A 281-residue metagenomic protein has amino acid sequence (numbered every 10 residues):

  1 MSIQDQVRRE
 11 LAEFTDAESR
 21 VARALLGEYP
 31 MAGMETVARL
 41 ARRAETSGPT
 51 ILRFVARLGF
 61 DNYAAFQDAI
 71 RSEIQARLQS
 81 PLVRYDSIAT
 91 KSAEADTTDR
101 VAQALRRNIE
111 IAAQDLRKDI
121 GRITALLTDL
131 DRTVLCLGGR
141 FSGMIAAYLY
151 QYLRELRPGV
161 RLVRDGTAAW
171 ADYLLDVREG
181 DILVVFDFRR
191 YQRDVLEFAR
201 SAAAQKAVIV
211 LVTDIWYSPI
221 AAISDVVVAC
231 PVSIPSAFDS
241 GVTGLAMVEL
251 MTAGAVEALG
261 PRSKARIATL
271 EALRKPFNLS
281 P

Functional and structural regions predicted by a protein language model:
S2-Q4, E13-R23, G27-M34, A38-D119: HTH-adjacent hinge/linker in prokaryotic transcriptional regulators
I3, F54, N62, A69 (+4 more regions): Residue-level recognition of specific faces of alpha-helices
Q6, R20, A24, R53 (+8 more regions): Alpha-helical scaffold segments in soluble metabolic enzymes
E10, A17, E28, L130 (+1 more regions): Heptad-repeat coiled-coil/leucine-zipper interface motif in alpha-helices, recognizing the periodic a/d hydrophobic core
A125-L259: Glycine-rich phosphate-binding loops that contact phosphosugars or nucleotide phosphates
P261-P281: A short, charged, Gly/Pro-tolerant segment at domain boundaries
